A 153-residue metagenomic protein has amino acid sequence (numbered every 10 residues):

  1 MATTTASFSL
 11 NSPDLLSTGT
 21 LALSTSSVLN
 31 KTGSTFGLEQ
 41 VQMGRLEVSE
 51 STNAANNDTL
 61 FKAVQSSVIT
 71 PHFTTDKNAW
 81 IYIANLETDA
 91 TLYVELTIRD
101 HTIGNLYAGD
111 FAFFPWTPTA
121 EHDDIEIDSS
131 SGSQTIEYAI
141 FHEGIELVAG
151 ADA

Functional and structural regions predicted by a protein language model:
M1-Q65: N-terminal low-complexity, intrinsically disordered "leader/linker" segments enriched in small/polar and basic residues
A2-L15, S129-A153: C-terminal interaction-tip segments
K62, S67-P71, A79-N85, D124-I127: Hydrophobic beta-strand segments within beta-rich accessory/binding domains
T70-H72, Y107-D124: Beta-sandwich interaction modules
T75-T102: Short, surface-exposed beta-strand/strand-loop-strand elements in extracellular ectodomains
K77, E121, S130-G132: Repetitive beta-strand solenoid architecture
D89-V94, I103-G104, S133-E137, L147-V148: Short, surface-exposed beta-strand/loop "edge" segments at domain boundaries and coil↔beta transitions
H101, D124-S131: Surface-exposed, hydrophilic segments of mature proteins
